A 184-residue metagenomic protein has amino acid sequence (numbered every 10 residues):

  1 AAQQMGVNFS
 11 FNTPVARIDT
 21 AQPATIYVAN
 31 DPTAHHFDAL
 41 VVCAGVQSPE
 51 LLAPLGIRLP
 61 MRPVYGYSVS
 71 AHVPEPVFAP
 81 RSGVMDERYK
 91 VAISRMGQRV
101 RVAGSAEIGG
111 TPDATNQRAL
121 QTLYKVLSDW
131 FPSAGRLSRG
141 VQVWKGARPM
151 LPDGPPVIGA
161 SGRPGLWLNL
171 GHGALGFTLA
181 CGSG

Functional and structural regions predicted by a protein language model:
A1-D31: Helical element adjacent to the flavin cofactor pocket in flavoenzyme catalytic cores
A1-M5, S105-I108, G165, L170: Helix-loop-beta segment of a Rossmann-like dinucleotide-binding subdomain
F9, A34, T178: Short aromatic/basic micro-patch
S10-F11, V42, L168-N169: General beta-strand structural signal in soluble alpha/beta enzymes
V15-A24, A34-P164: Active-site substrate-recognition segment that forms the wall of the catalytic cavity or substrate channel
A29, G109, G173: Generic anion/oxyanion-binding catalytic loop in active/binding sites
P155-S183: C-terminal lid/capping helical subdomain adjacent to the catalytic/cofactor pocket in oxidative enzymes
